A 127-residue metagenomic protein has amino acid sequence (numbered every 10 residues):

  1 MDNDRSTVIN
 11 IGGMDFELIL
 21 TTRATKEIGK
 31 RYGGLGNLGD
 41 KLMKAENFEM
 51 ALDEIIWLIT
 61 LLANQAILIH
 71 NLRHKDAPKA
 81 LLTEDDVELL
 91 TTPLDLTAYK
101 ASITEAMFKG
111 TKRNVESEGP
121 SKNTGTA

Functional and structural regions predicted by a protein language model:
M1-G12, K30, G36-M50, I67 (+1 more regions): Charged interaction scaffolds used for protein-protein
T21: Residue-level signal for threonine
